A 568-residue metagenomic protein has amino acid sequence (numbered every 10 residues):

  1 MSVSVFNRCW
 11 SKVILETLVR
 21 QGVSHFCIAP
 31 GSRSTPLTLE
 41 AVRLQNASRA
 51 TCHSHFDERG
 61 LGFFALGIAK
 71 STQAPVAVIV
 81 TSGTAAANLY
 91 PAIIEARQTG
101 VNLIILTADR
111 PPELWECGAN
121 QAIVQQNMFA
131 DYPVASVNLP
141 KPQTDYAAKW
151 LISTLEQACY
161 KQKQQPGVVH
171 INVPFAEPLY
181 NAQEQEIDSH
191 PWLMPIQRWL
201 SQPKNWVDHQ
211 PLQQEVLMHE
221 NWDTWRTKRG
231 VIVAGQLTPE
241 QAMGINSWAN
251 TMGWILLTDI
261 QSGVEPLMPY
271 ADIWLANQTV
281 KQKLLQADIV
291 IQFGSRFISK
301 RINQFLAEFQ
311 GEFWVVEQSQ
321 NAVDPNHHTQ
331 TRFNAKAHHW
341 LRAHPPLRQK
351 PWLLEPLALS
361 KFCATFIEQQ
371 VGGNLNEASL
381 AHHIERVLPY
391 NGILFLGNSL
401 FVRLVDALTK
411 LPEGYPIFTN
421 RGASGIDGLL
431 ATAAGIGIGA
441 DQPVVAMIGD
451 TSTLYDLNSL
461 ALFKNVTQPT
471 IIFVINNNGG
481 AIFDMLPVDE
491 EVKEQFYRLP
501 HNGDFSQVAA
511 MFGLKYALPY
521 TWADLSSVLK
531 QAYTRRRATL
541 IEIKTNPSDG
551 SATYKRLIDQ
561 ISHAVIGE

Functional and structural regions predicted by a protein language model:
M1-V5, L306-V402, Y520-E568: Phosphate/pyrophosphate-binding active-site segments
F6-E95: N-terminal cofactor/phosphate-binding cores enriched in small/glycine residues, especially glycine-rich loops such as
S11-L15, V19-G22, S32-R33, L37-T38 (+1 more regions): Active-site diphosphate/adenylate-binding microenvironment
S24-I28, A50-H53, S71-R110, Q286-G294 (+2 more regions): A short, small-residue-rich loop immediately preceding and capping a beta-strand
N88, V233-W314, Q318, A322 (+3 more regions): Glycine-rich, anion-gripping cofactor-binding loops and their flanking helix/strand elements in enzyme active sites
L106, E113-A130, A135-V137, T409-E568: Thiamine diphosphate
T107-L155, L257-S360: Glycine-rich, acidic loop regions that bind phosphate or pyrophosphate groups
N127, V168-Q213, K530-E568: Glycine/aspartate-rich loop-and-adjacent alpha/beta segment that forms the canonical ThDP
